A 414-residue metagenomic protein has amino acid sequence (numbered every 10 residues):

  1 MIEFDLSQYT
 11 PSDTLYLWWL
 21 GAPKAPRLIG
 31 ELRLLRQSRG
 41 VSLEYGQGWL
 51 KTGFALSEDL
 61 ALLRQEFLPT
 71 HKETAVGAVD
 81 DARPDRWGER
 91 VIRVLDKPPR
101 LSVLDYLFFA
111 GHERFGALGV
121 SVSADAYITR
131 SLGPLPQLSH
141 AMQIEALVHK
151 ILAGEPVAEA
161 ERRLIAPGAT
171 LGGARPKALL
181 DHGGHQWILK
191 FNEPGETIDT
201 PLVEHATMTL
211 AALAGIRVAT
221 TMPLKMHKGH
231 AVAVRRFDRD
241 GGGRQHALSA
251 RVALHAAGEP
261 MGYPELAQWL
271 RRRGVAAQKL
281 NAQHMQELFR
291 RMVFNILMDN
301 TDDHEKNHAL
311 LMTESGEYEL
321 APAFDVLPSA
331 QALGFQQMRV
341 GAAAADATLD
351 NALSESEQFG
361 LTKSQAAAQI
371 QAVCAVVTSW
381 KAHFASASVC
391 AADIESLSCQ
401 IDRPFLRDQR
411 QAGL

Functional and structural regions predicted by a protein language model:
M1-E305, A309-L414: Phosphate/dinucleotide-binding and metal-coordinating scaffold of catalytic cores in nucleotide-dependent enzymes
